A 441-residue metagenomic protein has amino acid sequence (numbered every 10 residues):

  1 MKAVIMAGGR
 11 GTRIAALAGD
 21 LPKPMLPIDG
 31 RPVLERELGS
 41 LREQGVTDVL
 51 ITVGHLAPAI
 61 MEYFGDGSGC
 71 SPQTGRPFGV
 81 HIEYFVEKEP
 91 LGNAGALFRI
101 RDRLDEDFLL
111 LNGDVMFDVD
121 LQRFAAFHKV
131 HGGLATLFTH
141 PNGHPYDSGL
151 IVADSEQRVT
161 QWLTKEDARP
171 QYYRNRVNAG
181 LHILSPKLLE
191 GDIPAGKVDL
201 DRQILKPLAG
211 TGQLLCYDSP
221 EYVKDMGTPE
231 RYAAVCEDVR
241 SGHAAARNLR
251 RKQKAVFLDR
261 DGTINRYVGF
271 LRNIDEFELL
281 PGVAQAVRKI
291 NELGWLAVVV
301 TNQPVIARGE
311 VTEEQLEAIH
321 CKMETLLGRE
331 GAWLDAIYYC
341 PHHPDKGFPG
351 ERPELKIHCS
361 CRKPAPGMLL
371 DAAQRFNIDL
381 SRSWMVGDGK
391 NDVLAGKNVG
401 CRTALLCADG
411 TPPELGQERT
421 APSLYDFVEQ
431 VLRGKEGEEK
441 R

Functional and structural regions predicted by a protein language model:
M1-G19, Q44, R251-D261: N-terminal nucleotide-binding beta1-loop-alpha1 segment
K2-I5, P27, R31-G113, L121-R123 (+1 more regions): Conserved N-terminal catalytic core of the sugar/cofactor nucleotidyltransferase
T52, V283, V287-M323, E330-G347 (+1 more regions): Substrate-recognition element of Asp-dependent hydrolases with the DxDx(T/V) motif
L91, V115-D118, V223, T263 (+1 more regions): A short, conserved beta-strand element in the Rossmann-like catalytic core that flanks the donor/metal-binding loop
F108-L109, M116, Q122-K129, H140-P145 (+1 more regions): Catalytic-core segments of class I nucleotidyltransferases/pyrophosphorylases that form NMP-activated intermediates
L109, R352-E354, S360-K390: Conserved Lys-Pro-Asp/Glu-containing loop-to-beta segment of HAD-superfamily phosphomonoesterases, centered on
Q253-A297: Active-site neighborhood of HAD-like aspartate-dependent phosphohydrolases
W384-A421: Acidic, Mg2+-coordinating phosphoryl-transfer loop and its flanking beta/alpha structural elements, shared across
